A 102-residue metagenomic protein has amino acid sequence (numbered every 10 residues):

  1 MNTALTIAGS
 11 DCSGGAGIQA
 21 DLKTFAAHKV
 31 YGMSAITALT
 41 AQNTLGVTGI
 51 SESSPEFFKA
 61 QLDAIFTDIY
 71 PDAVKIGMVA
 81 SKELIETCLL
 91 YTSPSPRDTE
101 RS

Functional and structural regions predicted by a protein language model:
M1-A73: Small-residue (G/A/S/T)-rich helix-start motifs and N-terminal tracts that mark the onset
L22-K23, I85-L90: Short amphipathic alpha-helices and their capping/turn segments at secondary-structure boundaries
A35, G77, R97: A cross-family glycoside hydrolase active-site/sugar-binding cleft signature
D72-I85: N-terminal glycine-rich "phosphate-gripper" loop used for MgATP/nucleotide binding and carboxylate activation
Y91-D98: Conserved small/polar residues in nucleotide/adenosyl-binding loops
